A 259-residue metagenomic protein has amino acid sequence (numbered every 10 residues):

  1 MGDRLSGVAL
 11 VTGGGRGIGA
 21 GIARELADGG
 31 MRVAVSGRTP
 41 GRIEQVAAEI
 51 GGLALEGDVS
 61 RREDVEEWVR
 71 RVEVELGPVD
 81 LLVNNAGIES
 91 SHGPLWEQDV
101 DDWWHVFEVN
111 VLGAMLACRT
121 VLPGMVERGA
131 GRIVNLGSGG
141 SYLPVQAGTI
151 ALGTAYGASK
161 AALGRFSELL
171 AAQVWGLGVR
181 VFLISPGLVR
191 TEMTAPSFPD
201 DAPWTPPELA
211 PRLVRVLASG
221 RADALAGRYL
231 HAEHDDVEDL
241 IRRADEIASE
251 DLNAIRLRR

Functional and structural regions predicted by a protein language model:
G15-G17: Conserved glycine-rich cofactor-binding loop
G29-Q45: Conserved glycine-rich Rossmann-like NAD(P)H-binding loop of the short-chain dehydrogenase/reductase
G57-W68, V100: The beta1-alpha1 cofactor-binding region of Rossmann-like NAD(H)/NADP(H)-dependent oxidoreductases
E66, E89-W104, V145-L152, A195: Conserved mid-core segment of classical short-chain dehydrogenase/reductases
W96-M115, A130, V134, L163: Catalytic Tyr-X3-Lys loop
C118-R119, E168: A short, exposed helix-loop element centered on a Lys and neighboring polar residues
V134-A162, S167-E168, A172-G176, L188: Catalytic loop of short-chain dehydrogenase/reductase
G176-L177, L183, P199-R259: C-terminal helical subdomain
